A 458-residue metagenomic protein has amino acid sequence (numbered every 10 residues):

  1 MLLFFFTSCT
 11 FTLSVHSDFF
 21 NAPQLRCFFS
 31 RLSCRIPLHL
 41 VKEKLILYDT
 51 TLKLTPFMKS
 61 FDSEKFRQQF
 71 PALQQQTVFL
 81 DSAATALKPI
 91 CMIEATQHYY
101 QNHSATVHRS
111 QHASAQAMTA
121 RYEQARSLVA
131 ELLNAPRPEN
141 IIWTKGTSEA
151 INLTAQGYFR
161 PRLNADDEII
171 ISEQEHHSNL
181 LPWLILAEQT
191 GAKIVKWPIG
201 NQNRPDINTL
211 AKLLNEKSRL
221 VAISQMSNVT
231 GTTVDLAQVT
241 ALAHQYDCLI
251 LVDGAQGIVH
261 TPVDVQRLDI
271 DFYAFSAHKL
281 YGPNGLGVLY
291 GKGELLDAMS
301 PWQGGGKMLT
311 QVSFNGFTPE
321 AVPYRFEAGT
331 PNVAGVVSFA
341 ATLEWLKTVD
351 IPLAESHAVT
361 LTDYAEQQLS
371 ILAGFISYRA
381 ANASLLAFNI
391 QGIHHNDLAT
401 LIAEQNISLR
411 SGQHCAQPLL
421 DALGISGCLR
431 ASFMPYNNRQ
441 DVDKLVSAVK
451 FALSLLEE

Functional and structural regions predicted by a protein language model:
F5-F6, S17-F20, F29, L40: Short hydrophobic targeting helices and cationic amphipathic motifs that mediate membrane/organellar targeting
T7-T12, A22, T50-T51, T55: Ala/Thr-enriched low-complexity intrinsically disordered regions
T50, L54-E458: Pyridoxal 5′-phosphate
